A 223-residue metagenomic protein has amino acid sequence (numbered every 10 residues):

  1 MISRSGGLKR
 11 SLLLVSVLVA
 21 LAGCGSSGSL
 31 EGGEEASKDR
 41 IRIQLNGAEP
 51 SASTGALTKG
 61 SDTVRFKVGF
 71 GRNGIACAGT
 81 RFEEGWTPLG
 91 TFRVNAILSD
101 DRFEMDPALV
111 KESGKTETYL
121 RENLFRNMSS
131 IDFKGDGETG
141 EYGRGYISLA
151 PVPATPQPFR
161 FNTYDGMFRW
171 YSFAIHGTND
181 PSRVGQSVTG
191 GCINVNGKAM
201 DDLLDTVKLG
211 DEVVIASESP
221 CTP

Functional and structural regions predicted by a protein language model:
M1-G7: N-terminal secretory signal peptides that target proteins for export/translocation
S11-V19: Sec-dependent N-terminal signal peptides
L21-G23: C-terminal motif of bacterial Sec signal peptides marking the signal peptidase cleavage site
G25-S27: Bacterial signal peptide processing site
G33-L45, P50, F66-T87, M128-F133 (+2 more regions): N-terminal post-signal-peptidase region of extra-cytosolic proteins
A36-R40, P50-A52, T63, T87-T91 (+3 more regions): Extracytoplasmic
S61-N73, A108-K111: Short Gly/aromatic-enriched secondary-structure transition segments
G85, M105-P223: Exported/periplasmic cell-wall-interacting domains
